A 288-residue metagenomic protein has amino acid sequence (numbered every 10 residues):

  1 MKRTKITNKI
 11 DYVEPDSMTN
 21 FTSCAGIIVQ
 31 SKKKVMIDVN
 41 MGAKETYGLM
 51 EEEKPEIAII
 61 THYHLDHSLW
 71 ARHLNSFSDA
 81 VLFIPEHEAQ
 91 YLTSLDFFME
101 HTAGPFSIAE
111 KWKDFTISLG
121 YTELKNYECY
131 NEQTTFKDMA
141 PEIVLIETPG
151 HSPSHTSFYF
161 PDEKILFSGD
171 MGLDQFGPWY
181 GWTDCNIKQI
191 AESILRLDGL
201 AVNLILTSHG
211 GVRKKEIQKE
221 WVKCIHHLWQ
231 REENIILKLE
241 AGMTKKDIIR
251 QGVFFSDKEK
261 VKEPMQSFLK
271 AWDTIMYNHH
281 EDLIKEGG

Functional and structural regions predicted by a protein language model:
M1-E51, S157-M171: Conserved beta-strand hairpin/beta-sheet module of binuclear metal-dependent hydrolase folds, prominently
I6-E14, D114-S118, M139-I143: Short Pro/Gly-enriched beta-strand edge/turn motifs at strand-loop
Y12-M18, K34-V39, A58-T61, I143-E147 (+1 more regions): Short, flexible loop segments at the rims of nucleotide/cofactor-binding pockets, characterized by
T19-F21, Y130, P149-S152: A short catalytic or substrate-binding loop motif that flags glycine-/basic-rich loops and adjacent residues that bind
M36-N40, P55-H64, L82-E86, E147-G150 (+2 more regions): Active-site neighborhood of phospho(di)ester-bond hydrolases with catalytic His/Asp-centered motifs
E45-F136, Q230: Active-site HxH/HxHxD metal-binding segment of metal-dependent hydrolases
E142-E233: Metallo-beta-lactamase
N234-G288: C-terminal regulatory/interaction regions
